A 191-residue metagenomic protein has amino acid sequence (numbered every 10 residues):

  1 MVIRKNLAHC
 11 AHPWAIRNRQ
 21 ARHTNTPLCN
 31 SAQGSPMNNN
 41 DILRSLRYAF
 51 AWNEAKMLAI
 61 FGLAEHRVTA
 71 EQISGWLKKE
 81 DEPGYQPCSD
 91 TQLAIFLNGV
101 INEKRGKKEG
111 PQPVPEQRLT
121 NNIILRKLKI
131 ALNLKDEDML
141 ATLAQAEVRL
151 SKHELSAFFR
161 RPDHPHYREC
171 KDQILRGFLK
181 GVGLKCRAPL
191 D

Functional and structural regions predicted by a protein language model:
K5-N6, N18: Polybasic, lysine-rich low-complexity intrinsically disordered segments
A32-A49, P115-I130: A short, Lys/Arg-rich alpha-helix, primarily the initiator
N38-R44, N53-C88, V148-K171: A cross-kingdom feature marking solvent-exposed beta-strand/loop segments within repeated, beta-rich binding/scaffold
Y48-F61, I95-E103, N133-L143, G177-C186: Extracellular/lumenal glycan-associated surfaces
N98-R149: Short, solvent-exposed interaction modules
F158-F159, H164-D191: Glycine-rich, aromatic-bearing surface loops/beta-hairpins
